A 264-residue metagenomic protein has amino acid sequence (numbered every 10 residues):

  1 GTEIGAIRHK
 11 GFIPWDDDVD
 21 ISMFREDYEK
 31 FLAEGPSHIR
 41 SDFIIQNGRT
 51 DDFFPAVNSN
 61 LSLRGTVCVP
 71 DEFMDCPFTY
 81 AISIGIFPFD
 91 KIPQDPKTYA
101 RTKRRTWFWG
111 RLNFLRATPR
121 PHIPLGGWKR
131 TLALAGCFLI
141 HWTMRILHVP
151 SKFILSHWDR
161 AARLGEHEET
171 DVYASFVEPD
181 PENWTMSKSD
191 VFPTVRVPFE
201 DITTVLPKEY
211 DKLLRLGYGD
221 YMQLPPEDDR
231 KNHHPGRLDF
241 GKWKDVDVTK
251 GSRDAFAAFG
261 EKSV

Functional and structural regions predicted by a protein language model:
G1-V19, M23-L32, S189, L216: Active-site nucleotide-donor binding segment shared across nucleotidyl transfer reactions
L32-Q94, F114-G126, R130-G219, L224-V264: Conserved catalytic core of two-metal-ion nucleotidyltransferases
K91, K103-R105: Aromatic- and glycine-enriched beta-alpha-beta binding-site module
D95-R101: A short secondary-structure junction signal
